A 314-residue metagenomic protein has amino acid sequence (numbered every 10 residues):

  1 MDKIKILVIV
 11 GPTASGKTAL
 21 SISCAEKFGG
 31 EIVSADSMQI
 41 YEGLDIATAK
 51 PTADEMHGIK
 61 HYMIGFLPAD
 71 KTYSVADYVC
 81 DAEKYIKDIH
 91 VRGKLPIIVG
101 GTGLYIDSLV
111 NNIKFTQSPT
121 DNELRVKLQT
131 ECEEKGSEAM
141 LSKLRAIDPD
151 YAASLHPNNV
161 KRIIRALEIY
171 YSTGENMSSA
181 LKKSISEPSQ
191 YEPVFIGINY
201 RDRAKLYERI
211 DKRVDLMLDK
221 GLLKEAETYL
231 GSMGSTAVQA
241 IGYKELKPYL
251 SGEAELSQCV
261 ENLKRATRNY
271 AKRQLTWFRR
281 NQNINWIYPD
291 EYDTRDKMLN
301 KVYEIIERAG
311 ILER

Functional and structural regions predicted by a protein language model:
M1-R314: Phosphate/pyrophosphate-binding catalytic cores of soluble transferases and nucleic-acid-acting enzymes
